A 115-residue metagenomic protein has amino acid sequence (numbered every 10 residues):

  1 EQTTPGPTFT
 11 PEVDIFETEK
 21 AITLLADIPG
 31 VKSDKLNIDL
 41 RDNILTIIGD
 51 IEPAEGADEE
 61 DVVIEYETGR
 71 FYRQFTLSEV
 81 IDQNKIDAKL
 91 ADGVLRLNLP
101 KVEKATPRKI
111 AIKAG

Functional and structural regions predicted by a protein language model:
E1-G115: Alpha-crystallin/small heat shock protein
